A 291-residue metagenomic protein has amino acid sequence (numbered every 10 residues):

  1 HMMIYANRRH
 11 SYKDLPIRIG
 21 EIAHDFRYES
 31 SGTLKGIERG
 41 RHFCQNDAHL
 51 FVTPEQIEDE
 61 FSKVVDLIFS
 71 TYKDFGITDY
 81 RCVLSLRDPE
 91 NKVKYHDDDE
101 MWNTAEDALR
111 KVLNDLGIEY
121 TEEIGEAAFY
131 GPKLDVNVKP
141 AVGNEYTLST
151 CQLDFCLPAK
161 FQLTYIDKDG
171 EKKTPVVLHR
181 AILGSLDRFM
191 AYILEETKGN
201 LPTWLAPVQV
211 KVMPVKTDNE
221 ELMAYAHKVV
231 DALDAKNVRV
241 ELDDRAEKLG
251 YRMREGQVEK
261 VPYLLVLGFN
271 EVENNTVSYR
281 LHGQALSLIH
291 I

Functional and structural regions predicted by a protein language model:
H1-L288: NTP/phosphate- and nucleic-acid-binding module
